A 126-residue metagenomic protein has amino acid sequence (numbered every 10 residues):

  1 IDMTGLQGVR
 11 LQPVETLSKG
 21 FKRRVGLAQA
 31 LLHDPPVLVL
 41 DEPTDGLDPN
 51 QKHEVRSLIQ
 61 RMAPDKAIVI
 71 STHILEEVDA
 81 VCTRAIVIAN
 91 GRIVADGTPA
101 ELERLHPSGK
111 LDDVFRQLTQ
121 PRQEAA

Functional and structural regions predicted by a protein language model:
I1-I70, L75-A89, V94-A95: ABC transporter nucleotide-binding domains
G5, I86, P107, T119-Q120: A generic structural signal for secondary-structure junctions that act as hinges or helix/strand caps at the edges
R92-V114: Conserved beta-strand-loop-alpha-helix hinge in the C-terminal portion of ABC ATPase nucleotide-binding domains
D113-Q117, P121: N-terminal low-complexity Pro/Gly-rich stretches
R122-A126: ABC-family P-loop ATPase nucleotide-binding domain
